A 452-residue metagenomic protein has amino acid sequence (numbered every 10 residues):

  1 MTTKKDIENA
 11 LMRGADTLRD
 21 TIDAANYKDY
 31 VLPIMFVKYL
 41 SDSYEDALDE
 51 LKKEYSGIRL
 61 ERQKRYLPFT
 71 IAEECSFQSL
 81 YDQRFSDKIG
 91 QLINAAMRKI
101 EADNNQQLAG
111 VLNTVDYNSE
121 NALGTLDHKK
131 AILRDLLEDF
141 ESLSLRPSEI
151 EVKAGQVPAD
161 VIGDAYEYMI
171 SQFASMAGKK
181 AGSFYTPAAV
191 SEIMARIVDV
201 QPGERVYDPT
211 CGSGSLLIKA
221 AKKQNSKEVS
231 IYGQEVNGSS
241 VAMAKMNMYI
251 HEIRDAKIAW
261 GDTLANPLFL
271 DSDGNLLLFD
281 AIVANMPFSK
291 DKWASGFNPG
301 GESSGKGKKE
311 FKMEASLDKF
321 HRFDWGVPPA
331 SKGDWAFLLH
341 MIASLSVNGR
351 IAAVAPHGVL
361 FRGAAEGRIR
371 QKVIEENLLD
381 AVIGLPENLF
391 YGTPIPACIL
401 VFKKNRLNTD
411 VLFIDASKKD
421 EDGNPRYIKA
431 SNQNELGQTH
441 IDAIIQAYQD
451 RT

Functional and structural regions predicted by a protein language model:
M1-R196, Q201-P202, A259-T263, L268 (+3 more regions): Non-catalytic, mostly N-terminal accessory regions of nucleic-acid modification and defense proteins
T2, Y66, D273-T452: A conserved structural/catalytic subdomain of Rossmann-like adenosyl-cofactor enzymes
T3, I7, G14, N26-Y27 (+9 more regions): Helical mechanochemical/support elements of P-loop NTPase systems and associated helical scaffolds
T17, L143, Y168, Q172 (+10 more regions): Conserved, well-folded catalytic cores of nucleic-acid-processing and energy-transducing macromolecular machines
K38-L51, F173, Q224, E252 (+3 more regions): A generic secondary-structure signal for well-formed alpha-helical elements
A131-D135, K180-S183, V229, G233 (+1 more regions): Alpha-helix N-cap/helix-initiation motif
Q172-S175, K227, S316-R322: Gly-rich Lys/Arg/Thr-decorated short loops/hinges at beta-loop-alpha junctions or inter-strand turns that position
K180-A284, F288-G301, W335, A355-G358 (+2 more regions): Conserved S-adenosyl-L-methionine
